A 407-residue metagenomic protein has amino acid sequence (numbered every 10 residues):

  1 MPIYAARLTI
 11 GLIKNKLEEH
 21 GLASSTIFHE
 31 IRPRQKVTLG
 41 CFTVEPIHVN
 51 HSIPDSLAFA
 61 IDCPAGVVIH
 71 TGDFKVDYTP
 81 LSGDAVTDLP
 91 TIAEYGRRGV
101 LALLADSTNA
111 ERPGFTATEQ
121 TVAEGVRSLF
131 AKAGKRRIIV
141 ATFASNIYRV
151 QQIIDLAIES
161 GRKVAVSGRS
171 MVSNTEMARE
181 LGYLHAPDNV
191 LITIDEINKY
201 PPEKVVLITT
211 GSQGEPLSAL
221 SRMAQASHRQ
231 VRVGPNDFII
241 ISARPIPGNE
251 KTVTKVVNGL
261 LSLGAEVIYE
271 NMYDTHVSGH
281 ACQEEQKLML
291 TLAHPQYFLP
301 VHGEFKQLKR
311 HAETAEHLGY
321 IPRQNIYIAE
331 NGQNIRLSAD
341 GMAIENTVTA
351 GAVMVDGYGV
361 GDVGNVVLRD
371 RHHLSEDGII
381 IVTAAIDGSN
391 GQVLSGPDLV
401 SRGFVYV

Functional and structural regions predicted by a protein language model:
M1-Y200, S218-R232, K251-K255: His/Asp/Glu-rich metal-coordinating catalytic cores of metallo-dependent phosphodiesterases/hydrolases acting on
Q151, D155, E159, A178-V407: C-terminal regulatory/interaction regions
